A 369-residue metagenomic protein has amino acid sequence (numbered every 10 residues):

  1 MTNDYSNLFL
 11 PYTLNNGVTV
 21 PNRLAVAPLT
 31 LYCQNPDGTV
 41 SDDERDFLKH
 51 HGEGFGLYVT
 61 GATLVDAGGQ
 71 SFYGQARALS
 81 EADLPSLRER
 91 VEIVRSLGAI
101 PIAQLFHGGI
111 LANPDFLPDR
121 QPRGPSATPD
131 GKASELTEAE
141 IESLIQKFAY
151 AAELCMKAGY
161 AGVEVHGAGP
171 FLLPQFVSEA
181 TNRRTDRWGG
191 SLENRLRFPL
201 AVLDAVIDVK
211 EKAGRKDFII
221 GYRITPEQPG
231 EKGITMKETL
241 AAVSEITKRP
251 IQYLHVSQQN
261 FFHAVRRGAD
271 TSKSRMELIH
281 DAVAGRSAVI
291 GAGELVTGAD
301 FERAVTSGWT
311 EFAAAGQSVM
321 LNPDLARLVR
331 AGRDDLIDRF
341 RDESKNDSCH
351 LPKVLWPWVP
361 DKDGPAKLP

Functional and structural regions predicted by a protein language model:
M1-P369: Flavin-dependent oxidoreductase catalytic cores
